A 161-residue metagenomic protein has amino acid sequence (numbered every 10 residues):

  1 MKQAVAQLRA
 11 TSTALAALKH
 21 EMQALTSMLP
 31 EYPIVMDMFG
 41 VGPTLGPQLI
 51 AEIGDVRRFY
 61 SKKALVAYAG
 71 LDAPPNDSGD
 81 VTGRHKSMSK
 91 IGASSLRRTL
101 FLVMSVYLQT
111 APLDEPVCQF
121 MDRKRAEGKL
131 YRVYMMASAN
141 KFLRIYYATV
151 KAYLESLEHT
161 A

Functional and structural regions predicted by a protein language model:
M1-A161: A detector of single, family-specific signature residues that are central to catalytic or substrate-handling motifs
